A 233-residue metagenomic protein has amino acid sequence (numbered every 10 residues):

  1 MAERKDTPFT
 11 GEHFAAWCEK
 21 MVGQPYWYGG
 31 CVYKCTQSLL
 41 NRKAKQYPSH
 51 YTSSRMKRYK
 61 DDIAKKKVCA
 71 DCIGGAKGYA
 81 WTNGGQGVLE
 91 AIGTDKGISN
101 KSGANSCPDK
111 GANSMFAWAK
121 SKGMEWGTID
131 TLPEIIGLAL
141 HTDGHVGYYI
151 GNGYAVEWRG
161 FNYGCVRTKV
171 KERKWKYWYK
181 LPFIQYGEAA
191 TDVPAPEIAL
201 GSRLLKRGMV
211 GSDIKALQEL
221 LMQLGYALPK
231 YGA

Functional and structural regions predicted by a protein language model:
M1-E90, D143-H145, V156-F161, E188-S202 (+1 more regions): N-terminal capping segments
A2-A15, D62-A70, K77, G85-V170 (+1 more regions): ...with weaker cross-activation on analogous glycine-rich loops/strands in unrelated enzymes
D95, N100, P196-K206, G232: Feature responds to low-complexity, polar/acidic, surface-exposed segments characteristic of secreted/exported proteins
K171-A199: Low-complexity, Gly/Ser/Thr/Pro-rich intrinsically disordered linker/tail segments
L204-A233: Short acidic, glycine/serine/threonine-rich helix-capping segments at coil-helix boundaries
